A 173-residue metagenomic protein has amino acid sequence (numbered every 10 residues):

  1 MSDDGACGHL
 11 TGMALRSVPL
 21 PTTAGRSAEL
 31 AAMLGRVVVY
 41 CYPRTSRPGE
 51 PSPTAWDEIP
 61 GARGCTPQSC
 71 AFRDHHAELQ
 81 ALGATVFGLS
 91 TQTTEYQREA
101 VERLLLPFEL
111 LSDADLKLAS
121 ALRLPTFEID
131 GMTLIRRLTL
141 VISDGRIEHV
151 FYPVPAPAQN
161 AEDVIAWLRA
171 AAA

Functional and structural regions predicted by a protein language model:
M1-A173: Chalcogenol-based redox active-site neighborhoods
